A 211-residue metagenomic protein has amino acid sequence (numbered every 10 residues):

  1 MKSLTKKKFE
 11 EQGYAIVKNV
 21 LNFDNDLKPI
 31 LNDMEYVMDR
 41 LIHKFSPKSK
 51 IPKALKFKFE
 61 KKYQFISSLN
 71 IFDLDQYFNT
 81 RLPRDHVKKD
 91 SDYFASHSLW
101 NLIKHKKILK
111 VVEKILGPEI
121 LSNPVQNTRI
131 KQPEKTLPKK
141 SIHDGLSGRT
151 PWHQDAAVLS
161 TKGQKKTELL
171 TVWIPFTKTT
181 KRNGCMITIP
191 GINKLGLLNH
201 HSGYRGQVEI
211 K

Functional and structural regions predicted by a protein language model:
K2-Q12, K18-W152: Non-heme Fe(II)-dependent double-stranded beta-helix
Y14, V125, R149, T167-W173 (+1 more regions): Extracellular structured ligand-interaction cores
N19-F23, T177, L197: Conserved short loop/turn motifs at secondary-structure junctions
N127-T136, A156-A157, F176-K181, I192-L195: Short acidic/polar capping segments at secondary-structure boundaries
H153, A157-K181: Short, conserved beta-strand element in jelly-roll/cupin
L169, T179-K211: Double-stranded beta-helix
